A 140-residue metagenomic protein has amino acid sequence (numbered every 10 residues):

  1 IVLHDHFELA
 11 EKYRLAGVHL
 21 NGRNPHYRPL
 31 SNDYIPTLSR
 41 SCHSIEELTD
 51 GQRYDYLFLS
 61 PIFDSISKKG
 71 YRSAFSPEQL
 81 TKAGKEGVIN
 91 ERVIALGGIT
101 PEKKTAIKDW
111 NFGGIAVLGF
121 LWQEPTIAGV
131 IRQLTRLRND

Functional and structural regions predicted by a protein language model:
I1, D33-P36: Short charge-dense sequence patches
I1-A16, C42-D55, G84-I89, V93-A95 (+2 more regions): Catalytic cores of alpha/beta
D5-P29, T37: Glycine-rich, small/polar surface segments that engage phosphate groups of diverse ligands
L20-L30, F58-Y71, P101-L137: Glycine-rich phosphate-binding active-site loops on the catalytic face of alpha/beta enzymes
S31-Y34, E86-V88: Short, conserved loop/helix-junction motifs that constitute active-site signature segments in enzyme catalytic cores
T37-G70: Internal catalytic-core helix/loop-beta-alpha segment that presents or stabilizes conserved functional determinants
R72-T81: Charged helix-capping and loop-helix junction motifs
D140: Expand to "…catalyze enediolate/carbanion chemistry for C-C bond making/breaking, isomerization, decarboxylation
